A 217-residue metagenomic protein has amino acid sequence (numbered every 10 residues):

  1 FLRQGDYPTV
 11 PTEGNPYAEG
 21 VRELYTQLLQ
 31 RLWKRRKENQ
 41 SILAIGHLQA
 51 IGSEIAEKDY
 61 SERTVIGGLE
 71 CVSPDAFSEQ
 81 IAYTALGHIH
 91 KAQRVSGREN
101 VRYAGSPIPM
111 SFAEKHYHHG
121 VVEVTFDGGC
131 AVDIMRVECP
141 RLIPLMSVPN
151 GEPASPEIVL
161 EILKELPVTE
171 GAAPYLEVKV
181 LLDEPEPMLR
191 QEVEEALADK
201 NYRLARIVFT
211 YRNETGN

Functional and structural regions predicted by a protein language model:
F1-N100: His/Asp/Glu-rich metal-coordinating catalytic cores of metallo-dependent phosphodiesterases/hydrolases acting on
E19-T26, S111-K115, E186: Active-site glycine- and acidic-residue-rich loops that bind and position anionic ligands or nucleotide-like cofactors
R35, E114-K115, T169: Sterically constrained small-residue positions within well-ordered secondary structures of folded domains
Q40, H118-G120, P174: Residues at beta-strand starts and edge strands
L43, V101, V122, L176 (+1 more regions): A broad, low-specificity signal marking well-ordered, structured residues that form hydrophobic/aromatic
G67-C71, M110-E114, A205: Gly/Ser/Thr-rich active-site loops/lids in small-molecule metabolic enzymes that frequently grip phosphoryl groups
P74-V148: A conserved active-site cap/scaffold subdomain adjacent to cofactor or substrate pockets
F126-N217: Accessory, non-catalytic peripheral segments of nucleic-acid enzymes
